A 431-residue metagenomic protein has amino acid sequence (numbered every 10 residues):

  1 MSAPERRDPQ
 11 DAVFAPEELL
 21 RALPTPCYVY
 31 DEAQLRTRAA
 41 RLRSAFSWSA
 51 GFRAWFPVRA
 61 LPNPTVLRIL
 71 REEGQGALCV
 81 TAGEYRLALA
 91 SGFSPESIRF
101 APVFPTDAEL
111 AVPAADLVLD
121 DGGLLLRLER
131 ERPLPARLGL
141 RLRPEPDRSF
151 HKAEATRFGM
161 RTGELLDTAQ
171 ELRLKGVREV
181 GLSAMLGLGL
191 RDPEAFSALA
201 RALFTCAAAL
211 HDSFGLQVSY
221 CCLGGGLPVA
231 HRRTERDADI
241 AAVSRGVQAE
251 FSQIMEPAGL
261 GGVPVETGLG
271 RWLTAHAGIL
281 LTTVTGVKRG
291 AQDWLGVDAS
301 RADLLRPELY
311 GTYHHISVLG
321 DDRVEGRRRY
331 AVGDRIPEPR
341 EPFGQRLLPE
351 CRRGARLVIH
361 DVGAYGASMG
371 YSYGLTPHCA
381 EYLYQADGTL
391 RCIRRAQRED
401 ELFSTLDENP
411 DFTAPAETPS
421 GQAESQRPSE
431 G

Functional and structural regions predicted by a protein language model:
M1-P135, L174, R178, D212 (+3 more regions): A charged N-terminal "starter" segment
A15, L19, D31-Q34, R38 (+18 more regions): General structural feature for long, well-ordered alpha-helical segments within catalytic domains of soluble enzymes
R21-T25, A115, G187, P228 (+2 more regions): A broad detector of the eukaryotic-type serine/threonine protein kinase catalytic domain
L35, R59, T81, P113 (+6 more regions): Conserved, mostly hydrophobic/aromatic
F56, A77-V80, F100, V118-D121 (+6 more regions): General beta-strand structural signal in soluble alpha/beta enzymes
V58-P62, G83-E84, F104-T106, D121-L125 (+6 more regions): Active-site-proximal loop/turn and secondary-structure-junction residues that shape catalytic pockets, frequently
L134, P144-T285, F343, G374: Active-site loop/helix belt of alpha/beta enzymes
L260-G431: Charged (often Lys/Glu-rich) extended helix/loop segments that serve as interaction or gating elements
